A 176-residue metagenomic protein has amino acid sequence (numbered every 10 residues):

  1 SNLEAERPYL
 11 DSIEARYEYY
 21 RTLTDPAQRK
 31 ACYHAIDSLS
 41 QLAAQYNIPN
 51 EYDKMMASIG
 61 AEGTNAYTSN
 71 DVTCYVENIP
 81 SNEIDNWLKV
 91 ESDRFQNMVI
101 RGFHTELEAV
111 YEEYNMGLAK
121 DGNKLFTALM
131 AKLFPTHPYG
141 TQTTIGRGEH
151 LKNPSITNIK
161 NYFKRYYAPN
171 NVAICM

Functional and structural regions predicted by a protein language model:
N2-M176: Charge-rich, well-structured scaffold segments of protease-associated domains
